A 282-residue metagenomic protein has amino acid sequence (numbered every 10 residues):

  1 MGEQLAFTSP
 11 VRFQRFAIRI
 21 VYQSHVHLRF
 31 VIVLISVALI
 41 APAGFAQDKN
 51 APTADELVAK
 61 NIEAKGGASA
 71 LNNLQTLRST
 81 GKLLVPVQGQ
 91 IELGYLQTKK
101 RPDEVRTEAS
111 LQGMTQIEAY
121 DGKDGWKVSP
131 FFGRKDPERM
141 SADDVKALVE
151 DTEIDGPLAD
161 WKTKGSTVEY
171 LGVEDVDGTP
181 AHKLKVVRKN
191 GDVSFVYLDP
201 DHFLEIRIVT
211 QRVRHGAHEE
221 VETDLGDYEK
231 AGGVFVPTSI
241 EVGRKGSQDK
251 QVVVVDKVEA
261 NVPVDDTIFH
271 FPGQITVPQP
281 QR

Functional and structural regions predicted by a protein language model:
L5-I32: Bacterial N-terminal signal peptides that target proteins for export
R29-P42: Bacterial N-terminal signal peptides
D48-K49, D55-G133, G165-G172: N-terminal mature ectodomain segment of secretory-pathway/periplasmic proteins
T76, P157-Y170, A217-T223: A short, amphipathic edge element
M114, V173-P272: Gly/Pro-enriched, hydrophobic low-complexity segments that function as extracytoplasmic propeptides/linkers
W126-D155: Acidic/charged, solvent-exposed loop-and-adjacent secondary-structure segments enriched in E/D, K/R, S/T, and G/P
H270-R282: Gram-negative outer-membrane assembly/targeting C-terminal domains
